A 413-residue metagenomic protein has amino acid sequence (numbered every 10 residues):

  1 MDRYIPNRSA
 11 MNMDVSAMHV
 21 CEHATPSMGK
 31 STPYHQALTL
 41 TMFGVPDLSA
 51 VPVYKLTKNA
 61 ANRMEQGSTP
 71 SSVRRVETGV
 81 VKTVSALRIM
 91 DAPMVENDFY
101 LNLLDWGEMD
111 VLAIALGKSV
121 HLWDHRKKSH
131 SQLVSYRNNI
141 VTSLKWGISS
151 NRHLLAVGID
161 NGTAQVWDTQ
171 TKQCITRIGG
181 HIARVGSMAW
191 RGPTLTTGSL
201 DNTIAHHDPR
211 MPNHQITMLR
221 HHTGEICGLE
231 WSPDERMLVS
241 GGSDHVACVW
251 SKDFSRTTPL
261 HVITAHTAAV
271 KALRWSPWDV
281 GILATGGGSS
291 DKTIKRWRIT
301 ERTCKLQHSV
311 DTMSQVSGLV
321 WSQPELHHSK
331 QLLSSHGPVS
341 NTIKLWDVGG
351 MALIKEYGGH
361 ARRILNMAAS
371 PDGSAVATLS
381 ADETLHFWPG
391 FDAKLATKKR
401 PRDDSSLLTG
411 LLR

Functional and structural regions predicted by a protein language model:
M1-T78, K305, D311-Q315, V339-K344 (+1 more regions): Terminal intrinsically disordered, low-complexity extensions flanking WD-repeat/beta-propeller proteins
T78-N97, K127: A short helix->beta-strand "capping" segment at the edge of beta-propeller domains
R88-P93, S129-V134, Q173-I178, N213-L219 (+3 more regions): A short beta-strand motif characteristic of beta-propeller blades
P93-D98, Y136-V141, G179-V185, L219-I226 (+5 more regions): WD40/WD-repeat beta-propeller blade N-cap
Y100, I140, N151, R184 (+13 more regions): WD40/WD-repeat beta-propeller blade-loop signature
L103-M109, K145-R152, M188-T194, E230-R236 (+4 more regions): Loop/turn segments within WD40 beta-propeller blades
A115-G117, G158-N161, G198-D201, D234 (+4 more regions): Conserved strand-to-loop turn within each blade of WD40 beta-propeller repeats
V120-D124, A164-D168, M188, I204-D208 (+6 more regions): WD40-repeat beta-propellers
